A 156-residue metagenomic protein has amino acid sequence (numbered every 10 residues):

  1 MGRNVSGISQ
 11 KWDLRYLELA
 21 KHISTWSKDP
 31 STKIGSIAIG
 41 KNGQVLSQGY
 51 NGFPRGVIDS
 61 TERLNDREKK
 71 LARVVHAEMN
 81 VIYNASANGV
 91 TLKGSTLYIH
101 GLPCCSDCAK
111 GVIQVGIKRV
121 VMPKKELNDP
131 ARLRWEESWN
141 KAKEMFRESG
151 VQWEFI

Functional and structural regions predicted by a protein language model:
M1-I156: Zinc-dependent deaminase catalytic domain
